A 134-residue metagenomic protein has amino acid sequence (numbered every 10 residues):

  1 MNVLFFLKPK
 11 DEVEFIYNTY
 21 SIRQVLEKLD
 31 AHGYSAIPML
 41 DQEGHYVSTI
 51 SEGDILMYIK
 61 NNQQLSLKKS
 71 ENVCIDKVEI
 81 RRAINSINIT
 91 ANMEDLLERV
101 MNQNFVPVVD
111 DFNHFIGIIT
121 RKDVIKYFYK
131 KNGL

Functional and structural regions predicted by a protein language model:
M1-V13, S70-A83: Bateman (tandem CBS) regulatory domains
F15-Y34, L40-D41, I59, I84-Q103 (+2 more regions): The conserved cystathionine-beta-synthase
S35-M39, E43-E52: Short, well-structured hydrophobic secondary-structure segments
V47-I55, V106, G117-V124: Short hydrophobic beta-strand motif reused across regulatory alpha/beta modules
D54-S70, V124-L134: A short, polar/charged loop-to-alpha-helix boundary motif
